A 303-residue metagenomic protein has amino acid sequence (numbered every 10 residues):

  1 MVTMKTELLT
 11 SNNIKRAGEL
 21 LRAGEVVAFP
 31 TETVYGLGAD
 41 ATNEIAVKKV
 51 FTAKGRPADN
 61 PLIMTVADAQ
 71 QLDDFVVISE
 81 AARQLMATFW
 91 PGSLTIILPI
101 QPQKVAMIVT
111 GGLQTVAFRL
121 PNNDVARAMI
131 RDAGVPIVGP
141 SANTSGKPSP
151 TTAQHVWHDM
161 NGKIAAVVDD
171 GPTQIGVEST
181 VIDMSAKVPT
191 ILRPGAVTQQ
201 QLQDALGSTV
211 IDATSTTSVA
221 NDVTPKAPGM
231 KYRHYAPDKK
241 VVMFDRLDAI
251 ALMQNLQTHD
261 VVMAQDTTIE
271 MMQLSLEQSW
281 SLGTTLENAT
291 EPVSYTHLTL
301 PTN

Functional and structural regions predicted by a protein language model:
V2-L298: Active-site-adjacent structural elements in enzyme catalytic cores
T299-N303: A short, hydrophobic C-terminal helix/tail in secreted or cell-surface proteins
